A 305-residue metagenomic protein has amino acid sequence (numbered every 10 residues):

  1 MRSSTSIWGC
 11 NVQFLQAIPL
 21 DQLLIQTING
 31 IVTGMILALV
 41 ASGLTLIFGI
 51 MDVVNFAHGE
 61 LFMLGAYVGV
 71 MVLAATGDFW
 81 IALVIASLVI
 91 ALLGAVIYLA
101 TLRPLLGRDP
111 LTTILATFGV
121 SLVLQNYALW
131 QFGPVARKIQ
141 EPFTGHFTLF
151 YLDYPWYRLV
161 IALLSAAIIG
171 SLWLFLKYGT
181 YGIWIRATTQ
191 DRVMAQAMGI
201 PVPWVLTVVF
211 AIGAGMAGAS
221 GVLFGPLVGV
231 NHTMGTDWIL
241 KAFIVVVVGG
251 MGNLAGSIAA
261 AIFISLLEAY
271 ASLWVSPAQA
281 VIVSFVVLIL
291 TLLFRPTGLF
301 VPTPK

Functional and structural regions predicted by a protein language model:
M1-N11, F48-F56, R186, D191 (+1 more regions): Glycine-rich phosphate-binding loops of nucleotide-dependent enzymes
C10-N11, Q22, V40, Q131 (+3 more regions): Cytosolic-side transmembrane-helix boundaries in multi-pass membrane proteins
N11-L39, V68, F79-A82, R108-T113 (+4 more regions): Membrane-interfacial amphipathic/re-entrant helices at transmembrane-helix boundaries
I28, I50-V96, A100, W274: Membrane-embedded helix boundary and interhelical linker motif in transport proteins
T33-G34, L39, D153-V230, L254-A259: Helix-loop-helix "hairpin" substructures at the membrane interface of multi-pass membrane proteins
L37, A41, G77-L88, T207-A217 (+1 more regions): Transmembrane alpha-helical segments in multi-pass inner-membrane proteins
G77-V120, Y127, A259-I264, R295-P296: Alpha-helical transmembrane segments within multi-pass membrane transporters and channels
P104-Y178, V205-V208, Y270, V275-A278 (+3 more regions): Transmembrane helix-bundle core of multi-pass membrane transporters and related energy-transducing complexes
